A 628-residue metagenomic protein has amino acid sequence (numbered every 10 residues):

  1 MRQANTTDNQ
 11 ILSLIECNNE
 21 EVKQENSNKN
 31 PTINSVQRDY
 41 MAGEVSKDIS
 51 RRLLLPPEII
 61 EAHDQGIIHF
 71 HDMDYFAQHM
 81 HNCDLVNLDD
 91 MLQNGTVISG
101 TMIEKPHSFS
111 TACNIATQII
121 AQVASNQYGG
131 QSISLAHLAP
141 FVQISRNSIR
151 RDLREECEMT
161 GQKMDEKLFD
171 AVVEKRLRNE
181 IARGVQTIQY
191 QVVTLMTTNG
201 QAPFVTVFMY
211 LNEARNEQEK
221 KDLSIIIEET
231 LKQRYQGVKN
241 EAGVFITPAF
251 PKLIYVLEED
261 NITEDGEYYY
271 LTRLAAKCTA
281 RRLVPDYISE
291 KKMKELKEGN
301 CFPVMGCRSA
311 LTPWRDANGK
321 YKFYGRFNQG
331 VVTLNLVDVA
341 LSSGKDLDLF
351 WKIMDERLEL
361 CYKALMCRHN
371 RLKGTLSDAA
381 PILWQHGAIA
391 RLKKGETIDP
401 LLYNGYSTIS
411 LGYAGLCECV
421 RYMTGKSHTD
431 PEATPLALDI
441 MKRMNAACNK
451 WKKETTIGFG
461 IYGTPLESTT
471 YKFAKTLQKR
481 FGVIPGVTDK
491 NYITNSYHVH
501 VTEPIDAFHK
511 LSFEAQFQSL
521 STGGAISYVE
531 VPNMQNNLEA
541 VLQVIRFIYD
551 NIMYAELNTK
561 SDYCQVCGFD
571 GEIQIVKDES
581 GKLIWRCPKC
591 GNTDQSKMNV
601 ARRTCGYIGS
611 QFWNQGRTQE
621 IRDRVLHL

Functional and structural regions predicted by a protein language model:
A4-G405, K426, D430-T593, N599: Conserved catalytic cores of very large enzyme subunits
A136, V337, L401, I409 (+3 more regions): Flexible, active-site-adjacent loop/turn segments at secondary-structure boundaries
I409-Y422, K442, R603: Contiguous, well-ordered alpha-helical segments that form the cores/surfaces of helical PPI scaffolds
G412-G415, G523, G606, G616: Glycine-centered flexibility sites
G591-L628: Long insertion/accessory domains within large nucleic-acid-processing enzymes
